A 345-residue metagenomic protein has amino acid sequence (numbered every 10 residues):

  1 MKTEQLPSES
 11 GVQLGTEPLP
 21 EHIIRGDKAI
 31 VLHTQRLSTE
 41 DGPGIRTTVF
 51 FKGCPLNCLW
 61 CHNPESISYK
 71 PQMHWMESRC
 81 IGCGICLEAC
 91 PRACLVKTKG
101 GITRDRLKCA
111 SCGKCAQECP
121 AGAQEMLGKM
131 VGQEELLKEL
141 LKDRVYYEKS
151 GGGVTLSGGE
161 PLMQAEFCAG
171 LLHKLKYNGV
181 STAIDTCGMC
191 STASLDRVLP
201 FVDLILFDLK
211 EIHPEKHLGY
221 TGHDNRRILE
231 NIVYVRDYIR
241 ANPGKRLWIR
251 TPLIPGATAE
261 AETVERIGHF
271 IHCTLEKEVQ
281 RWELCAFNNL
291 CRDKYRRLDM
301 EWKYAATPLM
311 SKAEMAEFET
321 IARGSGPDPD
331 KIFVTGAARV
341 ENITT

Functional and structural regions predicted by a protein language model:
M1-P43, R240-G244, L253-T345: Auxiliary Fe-S-binding modules of radical SAM enzymes
V31-I85, I102-S111: N-terminal pre-triad scaffold of radical SAM enzymes
L59-S66, I85-R104, K114-M130: Iron-sulfur cluster-binding cysteine motifs and their immediate structural context in ferredoxin-like electron-transfer
W75-I81, G128-E135, E139-D143: Extended, non-globular alpha-helical segments
G122, K174-N178, S325: Conserved dinucleotide-binding and phosphotransfer motif residues
E134-R296: Conserved AdoMet/S-adenosylmethionine-binding subsite of the radical SAM
